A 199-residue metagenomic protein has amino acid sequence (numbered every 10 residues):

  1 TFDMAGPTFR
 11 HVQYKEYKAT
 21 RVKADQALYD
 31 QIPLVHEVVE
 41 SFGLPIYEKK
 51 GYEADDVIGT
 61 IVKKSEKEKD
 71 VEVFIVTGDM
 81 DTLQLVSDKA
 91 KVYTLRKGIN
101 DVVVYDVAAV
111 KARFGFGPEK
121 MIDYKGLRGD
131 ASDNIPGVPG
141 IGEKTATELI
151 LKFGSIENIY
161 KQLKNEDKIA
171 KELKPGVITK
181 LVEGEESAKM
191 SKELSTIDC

Functional and structural regions predicted by a protein language model:
T1-V76, M80-D106, S187-M190, T196-C199: Noncatalytic, basic helical substrate-engagement surface that gates or grips nucleic-acid strands
L44, K67, S87-K89, V102-C199: Non-catalytic nucleic-acid-binding/docking modules located in mid-to-C-terminal regions of nucleic-acid enzymes
